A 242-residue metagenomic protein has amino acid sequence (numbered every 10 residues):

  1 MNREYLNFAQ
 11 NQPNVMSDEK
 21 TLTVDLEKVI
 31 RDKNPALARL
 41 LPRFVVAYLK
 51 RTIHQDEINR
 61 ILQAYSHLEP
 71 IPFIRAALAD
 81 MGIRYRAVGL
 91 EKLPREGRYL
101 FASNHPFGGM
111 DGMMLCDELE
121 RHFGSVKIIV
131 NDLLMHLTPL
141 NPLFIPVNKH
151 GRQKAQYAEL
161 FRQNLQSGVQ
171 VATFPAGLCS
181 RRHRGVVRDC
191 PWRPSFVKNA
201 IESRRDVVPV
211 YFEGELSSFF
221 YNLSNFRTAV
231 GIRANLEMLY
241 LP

Functional and structural regions predicted by a protein language model:
N2-A102, G112-M114, R121-F123, N141: Membrane-anchoring hydrophobic helices of lipid-metabolizing enzymes
Q63, A76-G82, V147-Q153, G185-V186: Short, flexible loop segments at the rims of nucleotide/cofactor-binding pockets, characterized by
L100-A102, P146, A172-F174: Structural motif
H105-G109, C179-S180, E215: Gly/Ser/Thr-rich loops at beta-strand to alpha-helix junctions that form or flank small-molecule/cofactor-binding
E120, G124-Q166: Conserved nucleotide-cofactor-binding alpha/beta core module
I129-N131, F174, V210-F212: Generic beta-sheet signal
L165-L178: A structural motif
Q170, H183-P242: A cross-family acyltransferase "interaction/gating" segment
